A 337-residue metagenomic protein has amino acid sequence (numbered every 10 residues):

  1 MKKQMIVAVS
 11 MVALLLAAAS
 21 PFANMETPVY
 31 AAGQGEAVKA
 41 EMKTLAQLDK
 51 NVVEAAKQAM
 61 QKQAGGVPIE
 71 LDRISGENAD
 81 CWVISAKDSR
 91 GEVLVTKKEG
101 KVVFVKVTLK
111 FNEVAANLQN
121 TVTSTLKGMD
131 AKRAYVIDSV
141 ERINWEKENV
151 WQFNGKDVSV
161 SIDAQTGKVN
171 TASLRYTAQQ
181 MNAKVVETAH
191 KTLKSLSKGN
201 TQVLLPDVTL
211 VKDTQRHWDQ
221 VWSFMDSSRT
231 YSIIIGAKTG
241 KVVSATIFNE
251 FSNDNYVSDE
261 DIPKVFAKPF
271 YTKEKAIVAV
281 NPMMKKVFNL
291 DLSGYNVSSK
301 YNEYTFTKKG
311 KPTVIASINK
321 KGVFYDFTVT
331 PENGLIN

Functional and structural regions predicted by a protein language model:
M1-N337: Long, terminal "pre-/pro-" and other extracytoplasmic accessory regions that lie outside the mature folded/catalytic
